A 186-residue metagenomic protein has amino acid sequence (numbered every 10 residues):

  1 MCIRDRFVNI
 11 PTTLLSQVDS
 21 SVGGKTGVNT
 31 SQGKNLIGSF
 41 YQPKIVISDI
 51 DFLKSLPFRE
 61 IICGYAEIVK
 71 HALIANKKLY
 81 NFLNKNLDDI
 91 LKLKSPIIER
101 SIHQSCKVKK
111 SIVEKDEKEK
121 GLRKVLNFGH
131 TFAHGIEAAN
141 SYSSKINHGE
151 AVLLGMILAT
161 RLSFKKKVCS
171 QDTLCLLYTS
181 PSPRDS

Functional and structural regions predicted by a protein language model:
M1-C2, G23, K107, K145: Generic N-terminal leader/processing signal
M1-D5, Y178-D185: Conserved small/polar residues in nucleotide/adenosyl-binding loops
R4-N86: A glycine/threonine-rich phosphate-anchoring loop and its flanking beta-alpha core in nucleotide/phosphate-binding
I10, S48, F128-G129, P181: Single, functionally critical "micro-switch" positions that shape active/binding sites and transmembrane helices
P11, P43, P96, P181-P183: Proline-rich intrinsically disordered, low-complexity coils
N81, K85-S180: Active-site segments that bind and position negatively charged phosphate/pyrophosphate groups
